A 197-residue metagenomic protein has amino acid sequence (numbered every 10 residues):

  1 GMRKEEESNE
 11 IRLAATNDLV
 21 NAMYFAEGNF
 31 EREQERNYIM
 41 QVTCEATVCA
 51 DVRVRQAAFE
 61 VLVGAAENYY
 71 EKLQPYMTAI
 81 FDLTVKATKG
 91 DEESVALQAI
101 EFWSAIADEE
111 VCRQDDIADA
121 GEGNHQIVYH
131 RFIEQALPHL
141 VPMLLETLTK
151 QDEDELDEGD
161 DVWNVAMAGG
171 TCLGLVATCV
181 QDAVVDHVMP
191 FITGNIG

Functional and structural regions predicted by a protein language model:
G1-G197: Karyopherin-beta/Importin-beta family HEAT-repeat alpha-solenoid scaffold
